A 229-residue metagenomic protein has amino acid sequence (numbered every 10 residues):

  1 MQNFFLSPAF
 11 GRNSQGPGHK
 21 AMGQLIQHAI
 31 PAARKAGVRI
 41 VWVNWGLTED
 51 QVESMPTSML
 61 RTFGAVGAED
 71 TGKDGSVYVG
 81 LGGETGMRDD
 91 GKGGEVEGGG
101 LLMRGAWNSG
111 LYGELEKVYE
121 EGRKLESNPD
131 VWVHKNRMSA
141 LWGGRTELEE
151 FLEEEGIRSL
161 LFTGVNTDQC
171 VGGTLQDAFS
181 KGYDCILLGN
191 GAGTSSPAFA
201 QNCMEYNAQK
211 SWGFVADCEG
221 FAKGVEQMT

Functional and structural regions predicted by a protein language model:
M1, N44-W45, K135, G189: A cross-domain feature marking catalytic cores of carbohydrate-active enzymes and several ubiquitous metabolic/repair
Q2-P8: Short acidic, Gly/Ser-rich segments with clustered Asp/Glu that frequently serve as metal-coordination loops in enzyme
F4, T48, T194: Active-site loop signature of alpha/beta-hydrolase-fold enzymes
A9-A33, G37-W42: A short alpha/beta connector and helix-capping loop motif
H28-P31, K35-A36, R61, A65-T229: Active-site-adjacent betaalpha module
W42-W45, K210: A general structural signal for short secondary-structure boundary/capping elements
E49-E53: Short catalytic/ligand-binding loop motif for oxyanion handling, primarily in non-cytosolic enzymes, centered on
M55-L60: Short, flexible, mixed-charge acidic loops at enzyme active sites
